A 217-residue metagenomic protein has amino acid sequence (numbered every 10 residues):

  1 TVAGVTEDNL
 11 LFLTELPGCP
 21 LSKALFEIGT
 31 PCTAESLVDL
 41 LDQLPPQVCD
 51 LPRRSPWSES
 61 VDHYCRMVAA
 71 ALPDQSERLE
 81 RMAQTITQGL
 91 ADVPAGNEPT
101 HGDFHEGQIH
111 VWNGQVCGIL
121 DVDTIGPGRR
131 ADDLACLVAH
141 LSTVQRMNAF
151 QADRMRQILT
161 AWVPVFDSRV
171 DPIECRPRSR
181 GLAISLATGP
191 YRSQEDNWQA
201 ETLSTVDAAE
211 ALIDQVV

Functional and structural regions predicted by a protein language model:
T1-N9: Short beta-strand micro-motifs within the conserved protein kinase catalytic domain, predominantly in the N-lobe
D8, P73-E77, R81, E174-C175 (+1 more regions): Regulatory N- and C-terminal appendages and interdomain linkers associated with kinase/kinase-like NTP transferase
D8-P20: Conserved short submotifs of the Hanks-type protein kinase catalytic core that shape the nucleotide-binding pocket
N9, Q88-D132: Active-site acidic catalytic loop and adjacent metal/ATP-binding pocket of ATP-dependent phosphoryl transfer enzymes
L21-R54, G89, V93: Conserved kinase catalytic-core helix
C49-H101, A209: An alpha-helical support segment within catalytic cores of ATP-dependent transferases
A131-D167, L182-W198: Active-site activation/catalytic loop segments of kinase-like enzymes and analogous catalytic loops in related
S168-G181: All-alpha amphipathic helical-bundle segments outside canonical DNA-binding/catalytic cores that form hydrophobic
